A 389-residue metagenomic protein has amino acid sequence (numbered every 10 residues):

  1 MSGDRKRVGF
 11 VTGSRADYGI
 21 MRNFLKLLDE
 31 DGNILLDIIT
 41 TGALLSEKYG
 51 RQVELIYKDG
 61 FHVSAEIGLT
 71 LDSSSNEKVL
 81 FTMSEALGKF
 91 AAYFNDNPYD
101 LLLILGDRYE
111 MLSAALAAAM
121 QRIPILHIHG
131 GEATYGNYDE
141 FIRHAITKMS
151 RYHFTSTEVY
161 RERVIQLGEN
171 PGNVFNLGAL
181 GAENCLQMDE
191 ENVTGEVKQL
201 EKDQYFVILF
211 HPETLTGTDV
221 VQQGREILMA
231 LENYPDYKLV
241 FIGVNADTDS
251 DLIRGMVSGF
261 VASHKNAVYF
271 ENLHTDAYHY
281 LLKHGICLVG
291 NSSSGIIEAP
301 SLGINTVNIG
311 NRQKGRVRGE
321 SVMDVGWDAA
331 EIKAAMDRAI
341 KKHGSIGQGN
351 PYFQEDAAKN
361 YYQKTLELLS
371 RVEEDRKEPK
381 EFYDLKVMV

Functional and structural regions predicted by a protein language model:
R7, V11-T12, Y18-D31, L69-P171: Active-site and donor-binding regions of nucleotide-sugar-utilizing enzymes
V11-T12, L44-E47, M149-Q222: A nucleotide-sugar donor-handling region in carbohydrate enzymes
L35-V79, K89: Conserved nucleotide-sugar phosphate-binding/catalytic loop shared by glycosyltransferases and other
I56, E191-I286: Donor-nucleotide binding loops and adjacent catalytic segments primarily of GT-B fold Leloir glycosyltransferases
I67, T155, F175-L177, Y269-E271 (+1 more regions): Short acidic-hydrophobic, aromatic-tinged amphipathic segments that line or gate anion-handling sites
I104-L105, L112, H127, H153 (+1 more regions): A donor-sugar binding/catalytic signature common to diverse glycosyltransferases and related nucleotide-sugar
I297-S345: Catalytic binding pocket for nucleotide-activated donors in carbohydrate/polymer assembly enzymes
I340-V389: C-terminal amphipathic helix plus adjacent low-complexity, charged tail appended to glycosyltransferase catalytic
